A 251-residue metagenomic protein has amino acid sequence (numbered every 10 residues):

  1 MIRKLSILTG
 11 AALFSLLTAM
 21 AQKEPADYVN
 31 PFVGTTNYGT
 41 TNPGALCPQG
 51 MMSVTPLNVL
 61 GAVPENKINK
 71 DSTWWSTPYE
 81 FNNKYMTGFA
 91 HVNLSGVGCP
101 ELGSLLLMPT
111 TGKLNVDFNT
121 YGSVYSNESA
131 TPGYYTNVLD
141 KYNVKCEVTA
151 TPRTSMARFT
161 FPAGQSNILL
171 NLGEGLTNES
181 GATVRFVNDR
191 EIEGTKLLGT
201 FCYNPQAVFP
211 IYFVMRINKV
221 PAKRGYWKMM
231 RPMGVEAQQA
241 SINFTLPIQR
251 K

Functional and structural regions predicted by a protein language model:
M1-Q22: Bacterial Sec-dependent N-terminal signal peptides
Q22-K251: Accessory carbohydrate-recognition regions in carbohydrate-active enzymes
